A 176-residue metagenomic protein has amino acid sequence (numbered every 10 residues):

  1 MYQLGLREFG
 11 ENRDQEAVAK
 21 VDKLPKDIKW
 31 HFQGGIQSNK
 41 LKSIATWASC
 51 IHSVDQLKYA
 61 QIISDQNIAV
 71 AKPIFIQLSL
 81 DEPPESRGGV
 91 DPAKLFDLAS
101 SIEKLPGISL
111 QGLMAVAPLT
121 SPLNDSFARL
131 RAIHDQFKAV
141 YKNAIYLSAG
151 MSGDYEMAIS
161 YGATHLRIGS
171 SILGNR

Functional and structural regions predicted by a protein language model:
M1-G153, Y161, L173: Conserved alpha/beta-domain cores
E156: Glycine-centered loop/turn positions within well-structured domains that cap or flank conserved ligand/cofactor-binding
I159-S160, I168, I172-R176: Expand to "…catalyze enediolate/carbanion chemistry for C-C bond making/breaking, isomerization, decarboxylation
H165: Conserved, well-ordered active-site substructure
